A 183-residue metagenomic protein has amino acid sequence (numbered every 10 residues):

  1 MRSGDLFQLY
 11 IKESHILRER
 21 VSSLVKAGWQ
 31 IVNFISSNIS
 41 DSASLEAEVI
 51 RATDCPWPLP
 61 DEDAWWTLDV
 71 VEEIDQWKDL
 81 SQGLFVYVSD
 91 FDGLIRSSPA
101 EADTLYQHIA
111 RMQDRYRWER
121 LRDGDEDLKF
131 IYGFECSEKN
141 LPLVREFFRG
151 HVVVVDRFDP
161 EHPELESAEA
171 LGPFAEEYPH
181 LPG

Functional and structural regions predicted by a protein language model:
M1-L59, D75-G183: N-terminal intrinsically disordered, low-complexity segments enriched in P/E/S/T
A64-Q76: A short, well-ordered alpha-helical element
